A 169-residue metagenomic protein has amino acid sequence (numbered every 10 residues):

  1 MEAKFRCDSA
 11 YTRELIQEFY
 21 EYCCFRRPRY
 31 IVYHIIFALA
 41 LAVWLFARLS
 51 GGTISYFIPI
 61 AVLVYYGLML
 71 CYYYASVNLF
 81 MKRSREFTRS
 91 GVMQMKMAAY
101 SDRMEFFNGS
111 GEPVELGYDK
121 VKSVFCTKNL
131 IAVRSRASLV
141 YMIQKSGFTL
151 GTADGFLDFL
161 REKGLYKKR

Functional and structural regions predicted by a protein language model:
M1-A40, W44: N-terminal membrane-targeting/pre-transmembrane regions
F5, V114-L116, L139-Y141: Short beta-strand segments
T12, M104-E105, V114-I131: Phosphoinositide-dependent membrane-docking surfaces
S50-Y65: Hydrophobic alpha-helical transmembrane segments
V62-A75: Early exported N-terminus immediately downstream of N-terminal targeting peptides
Y72-E115: Conserved beta-hairpin
L130-R169: A membrane-cytosol interface segment of integral membrane proteins
